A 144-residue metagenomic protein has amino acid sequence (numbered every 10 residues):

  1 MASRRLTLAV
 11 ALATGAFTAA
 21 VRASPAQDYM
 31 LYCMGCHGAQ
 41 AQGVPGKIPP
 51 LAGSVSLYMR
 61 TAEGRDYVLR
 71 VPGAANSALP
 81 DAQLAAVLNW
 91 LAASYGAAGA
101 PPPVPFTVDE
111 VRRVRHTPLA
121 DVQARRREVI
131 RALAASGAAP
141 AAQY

Functional and structural regions predicted by a protein language model:
M1-S3: N-terminal secretory signal peptides that target proteins for export/translocation
T7-A16: Bacterial N-terminal signal peptides
T18-A20: N-terminal signal peptide c-region/cleavage motif recognized by signal peptidases
R22-Q42, R60, R65-Y67: Sequence/structural segment immediately N-terminal to covalent heme-attachment motifs in c-type and related
H37-Q40, V55, V71-A75, L91-Y95 (+2 more regions): Sec/Tat-exported extracytoplasmic proteins
Q42-S77: Gly/Gly-Pro-rich "capping" loops immediately C-terminal to redox-active cysteine motifs in periplasmic/lumenal
A82, A93-Y144: Flexible coil segments in periplasmic/lumen-exposed cytochrome c-class electron-transfer proteins
